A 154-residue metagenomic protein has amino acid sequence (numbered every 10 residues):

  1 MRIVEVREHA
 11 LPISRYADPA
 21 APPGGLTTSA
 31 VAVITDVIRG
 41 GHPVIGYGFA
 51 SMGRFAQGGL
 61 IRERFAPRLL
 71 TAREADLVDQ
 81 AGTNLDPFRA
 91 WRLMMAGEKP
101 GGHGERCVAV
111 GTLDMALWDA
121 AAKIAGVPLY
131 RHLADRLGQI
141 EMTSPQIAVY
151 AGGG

Functional and structural regions predicted by a protein language model:
M1-E5, A20-A21, V127-I147: N-terminal amphipathic alpha-helix/helix-capping segment at the start of soluble metabolic enzymes
M1-G58, R64: Structured beta-strand/loop patches that form or line metal/cofactor-binding pockets in enzymes
P12-I13, T27-R39, A66-V78, A125-L129 (+1 more regions): Short regulatory "switch" loops immediately downstream of catalytic or recognition motifs within protein catalytic
G24-L26, V108, M142: Short coil/turn motifs at beta-sheet boundaries
I38-I124: Metal- or metallocofactor-binding catalytic centers and their adjacent structured scaffolds across diverse enzyme
G48, R131-H132, A151: General beta-strand structural signal in soluble alpha/beta enzymes
R89-A96, V108, H132-I140, G154: Short, glycine/charge-rich beta-strand/loop segments that flank catalytic centers and engage negatively charged groups
G102-H103, P145-G154: Active-site mouth loops of central-metabolism enzymes
